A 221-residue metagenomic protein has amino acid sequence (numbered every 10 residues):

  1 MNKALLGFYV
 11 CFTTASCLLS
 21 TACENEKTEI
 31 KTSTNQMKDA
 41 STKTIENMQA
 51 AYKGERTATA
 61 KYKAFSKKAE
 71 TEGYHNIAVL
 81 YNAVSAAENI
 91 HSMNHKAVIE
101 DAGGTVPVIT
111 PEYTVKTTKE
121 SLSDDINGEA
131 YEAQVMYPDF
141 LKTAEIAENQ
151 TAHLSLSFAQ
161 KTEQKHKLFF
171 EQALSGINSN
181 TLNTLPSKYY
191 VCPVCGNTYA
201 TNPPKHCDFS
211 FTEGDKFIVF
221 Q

Functional and structural regions predicted by a protein language model:
M1-Y9: Bacterial N-terminal signal peptides that target proteins for export
Y9-C17: Bacterial N-terminal signal peptides
L19-A22: C-terminal motif of bacterial Sec signal peptides marking the signal peptidase cleavage site
E24-Q221: Non-heme di-metal
